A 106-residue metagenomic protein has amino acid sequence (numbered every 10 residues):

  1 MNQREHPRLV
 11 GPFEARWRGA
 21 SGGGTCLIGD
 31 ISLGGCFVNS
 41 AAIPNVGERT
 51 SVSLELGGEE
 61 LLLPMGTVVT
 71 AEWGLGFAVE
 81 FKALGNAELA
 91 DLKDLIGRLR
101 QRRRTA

Functional and structural regions predicted by a protein language model:
M1-I31, A41, K93-A106: N-terminal helix initiation/capping motif
F13-R18, G47-L61: Short conserved beta-strand and strand-loop elements enriched in small hydrophobics with frequent Asp/Gly
A20, L33, A71-G76: Short, conserved beta-turn/loop elements at beta-strand boundaries and strand-helix junctions
G22-G24, E59-E60, L75: Short acidic/polar mixed-charge low-complexity motifs
C26-L27, L63-V69: Short beta-strand-centered aromatic/proline hotspots
D30-S32, A42-P44, L56, V68 (+2 more regions): A short beta-strand motif that forms part of the nucleic acid-binding face of small beta-barrel RNA-binding folds
F37-S40, G74-A83: Short, solvent-exposed secondary-structure boundary/capping segments
E48, L54-E55, L89-Q101: Extended Gly/Ser/Thr-rich low-complexity repeat segments, especially those forming or decorating extracellular
